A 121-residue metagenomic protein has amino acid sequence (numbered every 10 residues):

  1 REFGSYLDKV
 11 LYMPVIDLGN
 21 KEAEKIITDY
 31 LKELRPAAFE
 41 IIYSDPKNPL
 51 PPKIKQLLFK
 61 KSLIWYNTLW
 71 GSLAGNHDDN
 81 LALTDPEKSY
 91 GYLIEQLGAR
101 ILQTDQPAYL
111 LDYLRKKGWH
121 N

Functional and structural regions predicted by a protein language model:
R1, S5-V10: Active-site-proximal helices and loops of the catalytic beta/alpha 8
L11-N121: C-terminal active-site rim and adjoining tail of enzyme catalytic domains
